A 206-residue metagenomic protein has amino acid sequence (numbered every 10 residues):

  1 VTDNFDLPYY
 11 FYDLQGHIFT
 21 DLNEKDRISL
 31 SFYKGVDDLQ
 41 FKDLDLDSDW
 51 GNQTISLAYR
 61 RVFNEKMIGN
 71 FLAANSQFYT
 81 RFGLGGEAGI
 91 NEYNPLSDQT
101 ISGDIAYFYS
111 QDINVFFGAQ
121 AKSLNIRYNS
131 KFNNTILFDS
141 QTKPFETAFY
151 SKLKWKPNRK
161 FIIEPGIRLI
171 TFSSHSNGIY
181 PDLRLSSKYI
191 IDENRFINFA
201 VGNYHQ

Functional and structural regions predicted by a protein language model:
V1-G16, K25-D26: Outer-membrane beta-barrel translocator/receptor signature
T2-N4, K42-D45, S174-G178: Short, solvent-exposed loop/turn segments at secondary-structure boundaries
P8-Y9, D47-D49, P144, I179-P181: Short, conserved loop/turn and helix-capping segments at secondary-structure boundaries that abut family-defining
F19, D182-K188: Short, well-ordered alpha-helical packing segments
F19-V36, D49-S176: Face-selective signature of the C-terminal outer-membrane beta-barrel domain
Y79, N125-S130, H175-G178, Y189-Q206: Surface-exposed extracellular loop regions of Gram-negative outer-membrane beta-barrel proteins, predominantly
